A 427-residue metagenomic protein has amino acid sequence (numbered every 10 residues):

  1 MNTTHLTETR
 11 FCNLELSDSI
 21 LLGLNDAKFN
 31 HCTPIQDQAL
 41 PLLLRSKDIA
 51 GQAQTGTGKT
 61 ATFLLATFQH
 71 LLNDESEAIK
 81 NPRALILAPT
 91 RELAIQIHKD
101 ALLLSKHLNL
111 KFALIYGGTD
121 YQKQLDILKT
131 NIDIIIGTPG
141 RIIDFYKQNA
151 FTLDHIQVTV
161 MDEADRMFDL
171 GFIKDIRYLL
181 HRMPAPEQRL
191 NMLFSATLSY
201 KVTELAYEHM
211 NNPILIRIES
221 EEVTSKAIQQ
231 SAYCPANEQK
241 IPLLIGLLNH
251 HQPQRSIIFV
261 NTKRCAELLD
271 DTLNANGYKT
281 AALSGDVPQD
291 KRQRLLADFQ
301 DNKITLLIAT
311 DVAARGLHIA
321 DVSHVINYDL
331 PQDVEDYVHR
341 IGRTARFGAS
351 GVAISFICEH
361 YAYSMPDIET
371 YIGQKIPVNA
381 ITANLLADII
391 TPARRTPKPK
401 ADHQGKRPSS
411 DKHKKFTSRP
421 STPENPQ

Functional and structural regions predicted by a protein language model:
N2-I389: Conserved helicase RecA-like core
I390-Q427: Intrinsically disordered, Lys/Arg-rich low-complexity segments
